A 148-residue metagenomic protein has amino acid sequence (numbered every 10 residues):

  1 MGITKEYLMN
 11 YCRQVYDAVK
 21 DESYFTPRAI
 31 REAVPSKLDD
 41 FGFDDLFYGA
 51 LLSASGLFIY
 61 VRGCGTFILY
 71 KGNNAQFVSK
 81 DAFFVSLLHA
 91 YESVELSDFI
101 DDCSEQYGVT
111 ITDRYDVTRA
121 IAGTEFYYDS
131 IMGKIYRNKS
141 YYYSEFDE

Functional and structural regions predicted by a protein language model:
M1-E148: C-terminal non-catalytic scaffold/interaction domains in large multidomain proteins
